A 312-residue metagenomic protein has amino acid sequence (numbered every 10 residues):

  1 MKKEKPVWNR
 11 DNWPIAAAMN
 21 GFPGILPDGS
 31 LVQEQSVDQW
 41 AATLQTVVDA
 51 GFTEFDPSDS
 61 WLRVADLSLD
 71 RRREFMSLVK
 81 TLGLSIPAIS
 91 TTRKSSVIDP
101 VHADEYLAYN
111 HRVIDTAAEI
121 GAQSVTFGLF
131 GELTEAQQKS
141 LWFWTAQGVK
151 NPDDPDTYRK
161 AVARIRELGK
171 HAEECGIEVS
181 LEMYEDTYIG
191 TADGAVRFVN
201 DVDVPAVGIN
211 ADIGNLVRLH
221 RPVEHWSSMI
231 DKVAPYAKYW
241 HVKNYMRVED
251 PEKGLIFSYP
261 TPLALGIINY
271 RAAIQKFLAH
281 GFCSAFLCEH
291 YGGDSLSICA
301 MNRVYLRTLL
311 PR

Functional and structural regions predicted by a protein language model:
M1-S124, K150-T157, R166, E173 (+3 more regions): N-terminal pre-domain/capping segments
W8-I15, P23-S30, E54-F55, T81 (+4 more regions): Acidic/histidine-rich catalytic cores of soluble enzymes
L31-E34, L133-T145, V248-F257: Short, flexible, mixed-charge acidic loops at enzyme active sites
Q33-V37, S58-R71, S95-D104, E132-A136 (+5 more regions): Acidic-and-aromatic substrate-binding clefts and catalytic sites of carbohydrate-active enzymes
T53, Q123, K238, C283-S284: Short acidic/polar active-site loop segments enriched in Thr and Asp
E119-A146, C175-E185, L287-C288: Active-site groove signature of glycoside hydrolases
W142-T157, Y259-P260: Glycine-rich tight-turn/loop motif centered on a GG-T
R271-A273, L278-H280, S284-F286: H/E-rich (His + Asp/Glu) clusters that bind or coordinate divalent metals
